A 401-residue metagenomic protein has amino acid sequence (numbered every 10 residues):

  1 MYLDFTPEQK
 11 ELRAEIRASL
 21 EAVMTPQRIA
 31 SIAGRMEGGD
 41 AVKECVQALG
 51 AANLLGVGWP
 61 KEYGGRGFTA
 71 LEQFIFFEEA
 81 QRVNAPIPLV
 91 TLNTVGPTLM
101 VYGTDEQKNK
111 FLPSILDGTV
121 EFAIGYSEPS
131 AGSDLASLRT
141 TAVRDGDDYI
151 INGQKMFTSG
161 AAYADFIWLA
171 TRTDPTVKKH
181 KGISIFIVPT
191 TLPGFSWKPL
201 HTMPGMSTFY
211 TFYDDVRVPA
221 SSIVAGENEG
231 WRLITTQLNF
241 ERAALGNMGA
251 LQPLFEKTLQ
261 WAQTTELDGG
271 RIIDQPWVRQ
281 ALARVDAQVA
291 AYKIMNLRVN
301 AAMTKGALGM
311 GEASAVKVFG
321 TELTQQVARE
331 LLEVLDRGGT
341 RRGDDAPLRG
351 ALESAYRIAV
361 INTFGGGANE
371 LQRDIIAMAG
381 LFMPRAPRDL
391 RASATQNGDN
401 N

Functional and structural regions predicted by a protein language model:
Y2, I75-F76, T94, W231-F240 (+2 more regions): Glycine-rich phosphate/cofactor-binding loops in nucleotide/flavin-utilizing enzymes
F5-P7, F195-Y292, N362, Q396-N401: Glycine-rich beta->alpha junctions and the first turn(s) of the following alpha-helix
R28-E37, Q263, L267-D268, P276 (+1 more regions): C-terminal helix-coil-helix/basic helical segment that borders enzyme active sites and/or dimer interfaces and provides
G50-G118, G160-F166, V289, M303-G311 (+3 more regions): Internal helix-loop-helix
G118-Y126: A short, Trp-centered hydrophobic/proline-enriched beta-strand micro-motif
T140-V143, F255: A structural signal for short hydrophobic beta-strand segments in well-ordered beta-sheet cores
D147-D148, N152-W197: A short core secondary-structure module
M156-A161, M203, I361-G366: Glycine-rich phosphate/pyrophosphate-binding beta-alpha loops
